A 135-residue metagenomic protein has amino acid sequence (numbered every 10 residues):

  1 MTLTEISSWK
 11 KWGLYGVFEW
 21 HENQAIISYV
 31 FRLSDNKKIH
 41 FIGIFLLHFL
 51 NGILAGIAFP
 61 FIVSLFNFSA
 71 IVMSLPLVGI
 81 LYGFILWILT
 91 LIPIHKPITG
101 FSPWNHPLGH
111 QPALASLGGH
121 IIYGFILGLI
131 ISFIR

Functional and structural regions predicted by a protein language model:
M1-R135: Juxtamembrane/disordered regions of integral membrane proteins
